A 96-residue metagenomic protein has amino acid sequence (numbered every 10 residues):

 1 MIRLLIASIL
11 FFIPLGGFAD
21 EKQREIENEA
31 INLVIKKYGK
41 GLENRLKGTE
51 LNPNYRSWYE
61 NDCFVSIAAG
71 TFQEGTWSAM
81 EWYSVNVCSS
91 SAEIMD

Functional and structural regions predicted by a protein language model:
M1-A7: Sec-dependent signal peptide recognition, specifically the positively charged N-region followed immediately by
A19, G48, V87-E93: Short, surface-exposed linear patches
A19-N54: Short, non-transmembrane alpha-helical segments in secretory-pathway proteins
N28, S91-D96: C-terminal partner/receptor-binding element of secreted or periplasmic proteins
L46-V87: Exposed beta-strand-loop-beta-strand "reactive/processing" segments of non-cytosolic proteins
